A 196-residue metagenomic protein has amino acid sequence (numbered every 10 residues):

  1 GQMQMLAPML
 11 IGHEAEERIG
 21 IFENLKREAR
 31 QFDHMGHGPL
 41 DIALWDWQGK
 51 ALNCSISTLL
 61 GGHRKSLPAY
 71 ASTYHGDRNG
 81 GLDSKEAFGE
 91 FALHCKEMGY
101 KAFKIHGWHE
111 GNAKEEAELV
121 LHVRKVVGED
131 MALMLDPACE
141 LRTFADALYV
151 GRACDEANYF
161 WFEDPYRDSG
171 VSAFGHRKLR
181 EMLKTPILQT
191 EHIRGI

Functional and structural regions predicted by a protein language model:
G1-L52: Metal- or metallocofactor-binding catalytic centers and their adjacent structured scaffolds across diverse enzyme
L6, L40, N53, F103 (+3 more regions): Conserved, mostly hydrophobic/aromatic
C54-T58, F88-H94: Short, charged beta->alpha transition segments
S57-G80, L119, V123-A132: N-terminal small/glycine-rich loop or linker at the start of catalytic domains across soluble metabolic enzymes
S66-A71, E97-K104: Gly-rich Lys/Arg/Thr-decorated short loops/hinges at beta-loop-alpha junctions or inter-strand turns that position
S66-G89, D136-F144, L188: Active-site mouth loops of central-metabolism enzymes
L93-G99, D155: Non-catalytic positions within long, well-ordered alpha-helices that form the structural scaffold/packing of enzyme
G107-I196: Catalytic core of soluble alpha/beta enzymes
